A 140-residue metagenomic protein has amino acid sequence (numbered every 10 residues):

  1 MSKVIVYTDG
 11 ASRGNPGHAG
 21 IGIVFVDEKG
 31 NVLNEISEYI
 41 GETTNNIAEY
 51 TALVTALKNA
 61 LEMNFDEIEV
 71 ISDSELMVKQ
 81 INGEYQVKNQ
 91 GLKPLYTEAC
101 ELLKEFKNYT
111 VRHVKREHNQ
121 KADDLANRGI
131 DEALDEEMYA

Functional and structural regions predicted by a protein language model:
M1-I47, K58-D66: RNase H-like nuclease fold core
A11-N15, V54-L125, L134-E136: RNase H catalytic domain
E49, L53: Short, conserved alpha-helix that lines the donor NDP-sugar binding/gating region of sugar-transfer enzymes
R128: Glycine-rich anion-binding loops of enzyme active sites
D131: Histidine-centered metal-binding segments
